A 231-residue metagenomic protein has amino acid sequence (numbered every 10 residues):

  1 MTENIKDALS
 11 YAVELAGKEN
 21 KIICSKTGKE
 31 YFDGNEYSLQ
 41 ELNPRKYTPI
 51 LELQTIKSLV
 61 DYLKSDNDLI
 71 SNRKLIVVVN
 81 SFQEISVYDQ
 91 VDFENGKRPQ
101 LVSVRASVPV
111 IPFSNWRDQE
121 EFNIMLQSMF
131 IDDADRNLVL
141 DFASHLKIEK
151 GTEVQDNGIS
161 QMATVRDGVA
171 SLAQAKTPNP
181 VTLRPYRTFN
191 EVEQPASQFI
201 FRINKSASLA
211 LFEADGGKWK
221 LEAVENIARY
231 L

Functional and structural regions predicted by a protein language model:
M1-S86: An N-terminally focused, membrane-permeabilizing/fusogenic/translocator signature enriched in pore-forming
E3, I50-Q54, F113-R117, E121 (+6 more regions): Alpha-helix boundary/N-cap detector
K6, K57-V60, E120-Q127, L140 (+2 more regions): Generic detector of well-ordered alpha-helical segments enriched in charged/polar residues, highlighting helical
V13-G17, K64-N67, F130, A134 (+3 more regions): Generic secondary-structure transition motif, activating predominantly at the C-termini of alpha-helices
K46-P49, E153-G158, V169-Q174: N-terminal start-of-chain detector that recognizes signal peptides and the immediate post-cleavage beginning
V60-D133: Long, mid-chain structured domain cores
S65-I70, V78-N80, V87-G96, M162-L231: Amphipathic, membrane-inserting segments
I111-M162: Membrane-inserting effector segments that mediate pore formation, membrane fusion, or transient membrane insertion
